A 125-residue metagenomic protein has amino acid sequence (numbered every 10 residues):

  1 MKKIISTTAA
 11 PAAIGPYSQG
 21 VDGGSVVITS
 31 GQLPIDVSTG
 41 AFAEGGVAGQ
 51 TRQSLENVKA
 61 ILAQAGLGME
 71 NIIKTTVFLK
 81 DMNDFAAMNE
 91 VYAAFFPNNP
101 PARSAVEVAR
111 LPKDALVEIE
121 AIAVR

Functional and structural regions predicted by a protein language model:
K2-R125: Short, polar/acidic, helix-capping and beta-turn segments at strand->helix junctions that line the mouths
